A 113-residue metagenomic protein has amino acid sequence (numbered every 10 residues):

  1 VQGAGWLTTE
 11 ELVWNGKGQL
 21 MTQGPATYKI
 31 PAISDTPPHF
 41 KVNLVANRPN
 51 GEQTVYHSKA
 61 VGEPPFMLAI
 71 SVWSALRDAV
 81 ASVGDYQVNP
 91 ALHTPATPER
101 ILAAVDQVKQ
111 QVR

Functional and structural regions predicted by a protein language model:
V1-R113: C-terminal catalytic domains of large/alpha subunits in multi-subunit enzymes
